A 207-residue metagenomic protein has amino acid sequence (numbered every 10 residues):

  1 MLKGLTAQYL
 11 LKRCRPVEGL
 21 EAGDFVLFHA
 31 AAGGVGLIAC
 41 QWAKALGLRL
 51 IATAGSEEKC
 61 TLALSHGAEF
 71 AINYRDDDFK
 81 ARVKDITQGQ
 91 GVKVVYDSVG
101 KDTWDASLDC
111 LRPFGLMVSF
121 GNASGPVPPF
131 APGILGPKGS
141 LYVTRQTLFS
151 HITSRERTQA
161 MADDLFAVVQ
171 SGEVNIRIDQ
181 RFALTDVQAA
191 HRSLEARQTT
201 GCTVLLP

Functional and structural regions predicted by a protein language model:
M1-P207: Terminal helix/beta-alpha structural elements that buttress the NAD(P)+-binding lobe
